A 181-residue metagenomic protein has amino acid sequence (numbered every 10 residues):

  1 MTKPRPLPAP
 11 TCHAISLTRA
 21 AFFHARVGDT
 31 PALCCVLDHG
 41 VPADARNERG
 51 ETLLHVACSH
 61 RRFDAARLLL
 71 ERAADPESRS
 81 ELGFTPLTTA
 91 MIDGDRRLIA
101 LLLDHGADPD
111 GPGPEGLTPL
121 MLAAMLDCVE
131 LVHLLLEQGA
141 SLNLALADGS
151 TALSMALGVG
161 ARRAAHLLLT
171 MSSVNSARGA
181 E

Functional and structural regions predicted by a protein language model:
M1-A21, H105, Q138, A147-S150 (+1 more regions): Ankyrin-repeat-protein effector appendages
S16-C35: Alpha-helical segment of the N-proximal tetratricopeptide repeat
F23-G28, V56-R62, T89-D95, L122-C128 (+1 more regions): Ankyrin repeat A-helix N-terminal signature
D29-L37, R62-L70, D95-L103, C128-L136 (+1 more regions): Ankyrin repeat structural motif
E81-F84, T88-A100, D104: Alpha-helical adaptor scaffolds
